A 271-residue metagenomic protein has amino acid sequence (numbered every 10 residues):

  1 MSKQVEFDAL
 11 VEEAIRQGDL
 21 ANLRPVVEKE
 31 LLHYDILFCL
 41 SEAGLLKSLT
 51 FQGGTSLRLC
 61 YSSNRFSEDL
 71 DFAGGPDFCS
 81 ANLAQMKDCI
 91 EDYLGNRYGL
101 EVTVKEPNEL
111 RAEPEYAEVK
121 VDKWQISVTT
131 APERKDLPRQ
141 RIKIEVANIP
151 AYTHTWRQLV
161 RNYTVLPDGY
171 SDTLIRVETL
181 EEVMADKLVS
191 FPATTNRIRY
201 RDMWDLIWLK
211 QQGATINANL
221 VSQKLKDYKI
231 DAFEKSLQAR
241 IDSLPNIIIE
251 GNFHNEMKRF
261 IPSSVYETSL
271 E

Functional and structural regions predicted by a protein language model:
M1-L49, C60-S63, G75-E271: Structured mid-to-C-terminal alpha-helical surface segments
Q52-T55: Glycine-rich beta-strand-to-loop/alpha-helix junction loops that act as flexible
F66-S67: Anion-coordinating catalytic cores for phosphoryl-, nucleotidyl-, and glycosidic chemistry
